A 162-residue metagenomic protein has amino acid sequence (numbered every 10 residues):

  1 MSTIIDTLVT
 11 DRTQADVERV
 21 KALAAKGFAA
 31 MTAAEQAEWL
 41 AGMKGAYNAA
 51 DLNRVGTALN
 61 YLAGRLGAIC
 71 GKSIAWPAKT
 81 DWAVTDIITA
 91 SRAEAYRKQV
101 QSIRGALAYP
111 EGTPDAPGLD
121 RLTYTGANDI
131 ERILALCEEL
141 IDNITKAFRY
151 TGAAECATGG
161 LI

Functional and structural regions predicted by a protein language model:
M1-I162: Extracellular "spike/adhesin" assembly and maturation modules and analogous cytosolic coiled-coil scaffolds
